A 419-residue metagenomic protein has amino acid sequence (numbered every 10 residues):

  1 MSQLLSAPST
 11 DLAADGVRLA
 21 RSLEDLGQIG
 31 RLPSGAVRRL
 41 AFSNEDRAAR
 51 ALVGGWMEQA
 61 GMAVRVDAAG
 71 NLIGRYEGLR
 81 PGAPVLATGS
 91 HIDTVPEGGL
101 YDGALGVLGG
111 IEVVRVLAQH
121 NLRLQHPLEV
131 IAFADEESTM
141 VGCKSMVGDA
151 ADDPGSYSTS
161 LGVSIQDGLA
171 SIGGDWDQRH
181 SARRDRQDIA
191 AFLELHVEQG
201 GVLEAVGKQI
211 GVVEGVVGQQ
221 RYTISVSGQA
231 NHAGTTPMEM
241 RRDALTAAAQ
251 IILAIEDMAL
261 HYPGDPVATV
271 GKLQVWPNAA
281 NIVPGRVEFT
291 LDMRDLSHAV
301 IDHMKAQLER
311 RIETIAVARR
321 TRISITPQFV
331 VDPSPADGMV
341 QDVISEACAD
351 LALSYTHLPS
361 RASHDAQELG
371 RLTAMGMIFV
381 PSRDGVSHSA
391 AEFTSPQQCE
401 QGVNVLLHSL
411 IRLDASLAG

Functional and structural regions predicted by a protein language model:
S2-S43, V386-H388: N-terminal capping segment at the start of a domain
L19-S22, G27-L32, G89-S90, Y355-V405 (+1 more regions): Zn-dependent metallopeptidase/amidohydrolase metal-coordination segment
L26, T88, E97-E137, Q220-V226 (+4 more regions): Alpha-helical metal-binding/catalytic segments enriched in His/Glu/Asp
R31-E77: A non-catalytic alpha/beta surface segment that caps or lines the substrate-entry region of metallo-dependent hydrolase
R39-F42, T269-N278, T290-S297, R322-Q341 (+1 more regions): A short beta-alpha structural unit
A48, E214, H232, E239-Y262 (+2 more regions): His/Asp/Glu-rich mid-to-C-terminal helical/loop segments that flank catalytic regions of hydrolases
D67, R123-L124, H180-R183, T235 (+4 more regions): Flexible, glycine/charged-enriched surface loops at secondary-structure junctions
E136-T139, C143-H298: Midchain, well-structured core segments that form catalytic/ion-binding scaffolds
